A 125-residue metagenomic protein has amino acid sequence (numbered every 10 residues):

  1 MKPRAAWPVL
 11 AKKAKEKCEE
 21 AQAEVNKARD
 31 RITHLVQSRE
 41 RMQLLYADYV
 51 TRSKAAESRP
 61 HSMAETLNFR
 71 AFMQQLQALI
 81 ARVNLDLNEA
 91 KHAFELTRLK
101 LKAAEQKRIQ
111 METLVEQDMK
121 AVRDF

Functional and structural regions predicted by a protein language model:
M1-F125: Charge-rich amphipathic alpha-helical interaction elements
